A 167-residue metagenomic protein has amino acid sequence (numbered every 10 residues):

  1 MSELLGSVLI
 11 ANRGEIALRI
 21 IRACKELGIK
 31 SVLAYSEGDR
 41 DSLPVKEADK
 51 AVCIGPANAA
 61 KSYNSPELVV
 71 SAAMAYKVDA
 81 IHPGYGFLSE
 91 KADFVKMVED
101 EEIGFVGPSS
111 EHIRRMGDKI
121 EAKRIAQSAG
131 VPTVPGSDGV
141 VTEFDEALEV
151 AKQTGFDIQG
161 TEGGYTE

Functional and structural regions predicted by a protein language model:
M1-E167: N-terminal beta-alpha lobe that positions the nucleotide/phosphoryl donor in ATP/NTP-coupled carboxylate activation
